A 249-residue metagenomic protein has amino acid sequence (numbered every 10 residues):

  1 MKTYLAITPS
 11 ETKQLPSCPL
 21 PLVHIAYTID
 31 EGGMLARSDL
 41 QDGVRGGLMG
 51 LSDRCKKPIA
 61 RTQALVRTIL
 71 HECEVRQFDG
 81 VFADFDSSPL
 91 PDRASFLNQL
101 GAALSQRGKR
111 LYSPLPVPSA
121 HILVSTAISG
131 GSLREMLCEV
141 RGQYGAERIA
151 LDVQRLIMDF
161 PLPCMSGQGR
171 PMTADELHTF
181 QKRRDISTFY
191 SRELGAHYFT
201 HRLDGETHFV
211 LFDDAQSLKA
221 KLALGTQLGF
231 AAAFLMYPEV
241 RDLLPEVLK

Functional and structural regions predicted by a protein language model:
M1-S132: Chitinase-like catalytic core of GlcNAc-active glycosidases
D30-R37, K56, A60-R67, V75 (+7 more regions): A structural signal for the main folded, soluble domain(s) of proteins
V75-F78, A103-G108, V140-E147, A220-A231: A structural motif corresponding to the C-terminal end of an alpha-helix and its immediate exit/capping segment
F82-D84, L111-L115, R148-Q154, F234-M236: A structural signal for short, well-ordered beta-strand segments and their strand-loop junctions that often border
D92-R110, Y190-R202, D242-K249: Short acidic, glycine/proline-enriched helix-loop-strand junctions
S95, A102, Q106-K109, E135-L162: Active-site region of glycoside hydrolase catalytic domains
R148, V153-K221: Glycan-binding loop/region signatures in secreted carbohydrate-active enzymes
K221-K249: Acidic/aromatic/glycine-rich contiguous surface patches that form carbohydrate-binding/processing clefts and analogous
